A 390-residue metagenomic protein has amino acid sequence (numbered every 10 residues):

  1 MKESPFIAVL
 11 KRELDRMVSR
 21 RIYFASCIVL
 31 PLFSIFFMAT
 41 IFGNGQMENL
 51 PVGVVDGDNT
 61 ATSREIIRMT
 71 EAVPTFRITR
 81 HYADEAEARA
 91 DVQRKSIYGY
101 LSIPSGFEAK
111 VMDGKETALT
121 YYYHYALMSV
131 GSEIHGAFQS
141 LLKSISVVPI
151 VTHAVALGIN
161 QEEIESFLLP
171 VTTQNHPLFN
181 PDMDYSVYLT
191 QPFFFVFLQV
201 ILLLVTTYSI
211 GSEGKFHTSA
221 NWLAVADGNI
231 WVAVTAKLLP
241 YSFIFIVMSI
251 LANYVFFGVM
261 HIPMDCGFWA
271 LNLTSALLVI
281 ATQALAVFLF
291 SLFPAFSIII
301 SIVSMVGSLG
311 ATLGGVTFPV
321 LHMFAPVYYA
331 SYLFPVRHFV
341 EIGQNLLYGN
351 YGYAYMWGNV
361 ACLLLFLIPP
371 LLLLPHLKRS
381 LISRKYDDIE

Functional and structural regions predicted by a protein language model:
M1-S186, S380, D387-E390: Extracytoplasmic/periplasmic domains immediately adjacent to an N-terminal transmembrane anchor in multi-pass membrane
E3, I7-K11, M183, V187 (+6 more regions): Alpha-helical membrane-protein architecture signal
T40, V205-Y208, N253-F257, V287: Transmembrane alpha-helix boundary and packing residues in multipass membrane permease domains and related
N59, L251-V255, P263-E390: Membrane-spanning alpha-helical segments of multipass transporters and channels
S129-S146, F179-F194, S212-A224, F245-N253 (+2 more regions): Hydrophobic alpha-helical transmembrane segments
T190-S209: Long, hydrophobic alpha-helical segments
L203-L238, S383: Juxtamembrane interface at the cytosolic side of transmembrane helices
G228-V255, V360, L364, I368: Selective transmembrane-helix segments that form parts of the transport pathway or gating/packing helices in multipass
